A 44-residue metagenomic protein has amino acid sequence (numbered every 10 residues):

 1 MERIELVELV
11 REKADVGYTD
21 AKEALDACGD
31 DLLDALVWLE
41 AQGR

Functional and structural regions predicted by a protein language model:
M1-R44: Short, amphipathic alpha-helical interaction segments embedded in low-complexity terminal/linker regions of eukaryotic
